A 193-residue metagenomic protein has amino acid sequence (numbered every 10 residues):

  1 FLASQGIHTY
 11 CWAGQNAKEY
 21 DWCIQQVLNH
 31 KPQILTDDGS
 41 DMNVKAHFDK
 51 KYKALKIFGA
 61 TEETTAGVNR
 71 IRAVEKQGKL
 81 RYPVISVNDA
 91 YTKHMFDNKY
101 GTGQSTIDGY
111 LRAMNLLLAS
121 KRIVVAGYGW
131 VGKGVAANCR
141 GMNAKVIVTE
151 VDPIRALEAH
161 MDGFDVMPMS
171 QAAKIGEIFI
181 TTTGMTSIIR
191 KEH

Functional and structural regions predicted by a protein language model:
F1-K121: Glycine/serine-rich phosphate-binding loop and adjoining beta1-alpha1 elements at the start of nucleotide-handling
Q15-N16, I154, R190: General structural signal for secondary-structure boundaries
N16, Y52, V87-Y91, R140-G141 (+2 more regions): Generic alpha-helix detector with strongest preference for long hydrophobic helices that associate with membranes
N29-S40, D162-H193: Rossmann-like NAD(P)-binding element
S40-D41, D89-T92, W130-V131, P153-I154 (+1 more regions): Short, glycine-/Ser/Thr-/acidic-enriched flexible segments
H47-D49, A136-A137, H160, K191-H193: Short amphipathic alpha-helical segments
D97, G101-I175, T181-T183: Glycine-rich phosphate/diphosphate-binding loop of Rossmann-like nucleotide-binding domains
